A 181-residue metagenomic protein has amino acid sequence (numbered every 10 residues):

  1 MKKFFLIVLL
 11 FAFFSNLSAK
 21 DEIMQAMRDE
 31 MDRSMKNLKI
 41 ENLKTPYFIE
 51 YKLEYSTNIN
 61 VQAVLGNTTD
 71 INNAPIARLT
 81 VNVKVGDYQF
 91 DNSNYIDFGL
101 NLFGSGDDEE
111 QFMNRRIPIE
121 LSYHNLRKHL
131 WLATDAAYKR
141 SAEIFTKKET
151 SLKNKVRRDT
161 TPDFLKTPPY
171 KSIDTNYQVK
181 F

Functional and structural regions predicted by a protein language model:
F4-F13: Sec-dependent N-terminal signal peptides
L17-F181: Active-site bordering "gate/hinge" segments that shape substrate access to catalytic or cofactor-binding pockets
